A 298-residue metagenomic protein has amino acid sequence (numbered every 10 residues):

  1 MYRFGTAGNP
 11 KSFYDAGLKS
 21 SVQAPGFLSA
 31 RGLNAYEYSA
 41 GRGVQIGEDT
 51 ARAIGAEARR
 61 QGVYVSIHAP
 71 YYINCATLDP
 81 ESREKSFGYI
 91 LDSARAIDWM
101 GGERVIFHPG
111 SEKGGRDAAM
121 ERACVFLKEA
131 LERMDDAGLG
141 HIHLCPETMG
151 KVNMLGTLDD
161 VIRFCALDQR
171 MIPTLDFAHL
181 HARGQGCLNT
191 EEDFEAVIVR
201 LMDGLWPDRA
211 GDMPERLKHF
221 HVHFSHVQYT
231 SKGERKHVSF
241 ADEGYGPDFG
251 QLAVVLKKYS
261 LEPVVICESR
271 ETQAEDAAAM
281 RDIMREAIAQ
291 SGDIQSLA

Functional and structural regions predicted by a protein language model:
M1-A69, I73-R95, D293-A298: N-terminal pre-domain/capping segments
Y2-G8, Y36-Y38, V65-A69, V105-F107 (+4 more regions): Hydrophobic faces of well-ordered beta-strands that scaffold small-molecule active sites in alpha/beta enzyme cores
A7-K11, S39-G43, P70-N74, G110-E112 (+4 more regions): Active-site beta-loop-alpha junctions enriched in small/polar residues
D15-P25, G47-G55, R116-D135, K151-Q169 (+2 more regions): Distinct, well-ordered alpha-helical segments
P25-G32, I46-S66, D92-G101, L131-L139 (+3 more regions): Acidic (Asp/Glu)-rich catalytic clusters
R59, A76-L175: Active-site acidic/histidine proton-transfer and metal-coordination neighborhood in alpha/beta enzyme cores
A130-E234: Acidic/histidine-rich catalytic cores of soluble enzymes
A274-Q290: C-terminal helical cap(s) of enzyme catalytic domains, especially alpha/beta-barrels
